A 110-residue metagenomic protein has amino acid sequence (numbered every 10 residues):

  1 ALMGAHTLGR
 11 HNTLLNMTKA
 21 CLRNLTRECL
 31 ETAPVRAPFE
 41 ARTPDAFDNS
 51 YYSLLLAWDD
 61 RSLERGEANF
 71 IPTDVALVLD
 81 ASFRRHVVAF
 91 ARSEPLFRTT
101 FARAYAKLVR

Functional and structural regions predicted by a protein language model:
A1-R110: Long, well-ordered alpha/beta core segments of mature domains
